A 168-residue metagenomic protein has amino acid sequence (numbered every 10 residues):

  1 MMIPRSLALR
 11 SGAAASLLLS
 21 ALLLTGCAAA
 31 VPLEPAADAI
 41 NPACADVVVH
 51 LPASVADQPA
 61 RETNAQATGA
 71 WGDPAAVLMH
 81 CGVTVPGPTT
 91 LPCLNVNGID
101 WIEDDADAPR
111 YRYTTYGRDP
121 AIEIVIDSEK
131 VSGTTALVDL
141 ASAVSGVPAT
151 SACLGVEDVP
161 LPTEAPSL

Functional and structural regions predicted by a protein language model:
M2-L17: Bacterial N-terminal signal peptides that target proteins for export
L22-G26: C-terminal motif of bacterial Sec signal peptides marking the signal peptidase cleavage site
A28-V31: Bacterial signal peptide processing site
L33, H50-L51, G87, I99 (+1 more regions): Secreted/processed peptides and extracellular or luminal domains of membrane proteins
D46, H50, A149-T150: Primary mode marks residue(s) on the alpha4-beta5-alpha5 output face of response regulator receiver
V49-H80: Post-signal-peptide N-terminal segment of Sec-exported extracytoplasmic proteins
V83-T90: Short, charged/polar surface micro-motifs in flexible loops or helix N-caps
P92-L168: Extracytosolic low-complexity repeat regions of secreted or lipid-anchored proteins
